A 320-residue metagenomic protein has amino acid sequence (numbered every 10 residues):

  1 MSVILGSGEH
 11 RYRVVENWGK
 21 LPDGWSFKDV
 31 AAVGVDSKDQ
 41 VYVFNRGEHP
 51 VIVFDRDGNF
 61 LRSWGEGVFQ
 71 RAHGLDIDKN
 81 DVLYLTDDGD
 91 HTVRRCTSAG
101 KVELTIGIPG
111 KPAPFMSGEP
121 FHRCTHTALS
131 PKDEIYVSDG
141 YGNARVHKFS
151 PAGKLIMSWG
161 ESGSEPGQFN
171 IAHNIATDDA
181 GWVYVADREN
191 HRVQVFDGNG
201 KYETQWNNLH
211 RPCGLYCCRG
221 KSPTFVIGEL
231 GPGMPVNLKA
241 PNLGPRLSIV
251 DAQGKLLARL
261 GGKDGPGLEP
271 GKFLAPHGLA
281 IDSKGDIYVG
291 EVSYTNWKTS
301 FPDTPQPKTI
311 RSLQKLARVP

Functional and structural regions predicted by a protein language model:
M1-P320: Eukaryotic scaffold repeat domains enriched in small/polar residues
